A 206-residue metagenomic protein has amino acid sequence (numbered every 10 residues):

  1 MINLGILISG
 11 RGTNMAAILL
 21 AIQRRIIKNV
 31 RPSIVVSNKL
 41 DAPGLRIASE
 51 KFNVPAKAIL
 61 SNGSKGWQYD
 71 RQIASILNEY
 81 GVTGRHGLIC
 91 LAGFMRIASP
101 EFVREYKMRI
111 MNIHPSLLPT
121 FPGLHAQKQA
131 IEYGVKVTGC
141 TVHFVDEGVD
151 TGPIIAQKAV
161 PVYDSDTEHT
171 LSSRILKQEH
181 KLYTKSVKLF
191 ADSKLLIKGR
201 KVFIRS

Functional and structural regions predicted by a protein language model:
M1-S206: One-carbon transfer enzymes
